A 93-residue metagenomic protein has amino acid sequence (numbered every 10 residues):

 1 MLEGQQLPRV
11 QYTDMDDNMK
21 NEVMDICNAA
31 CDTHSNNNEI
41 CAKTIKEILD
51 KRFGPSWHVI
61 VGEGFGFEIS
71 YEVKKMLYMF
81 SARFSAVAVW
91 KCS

Functional and structural regions predicted by a protein language model:
M1-S93: Charged, amphipathic alpha-helical regulatory modules used for macromolecular assembly or allosteric control
